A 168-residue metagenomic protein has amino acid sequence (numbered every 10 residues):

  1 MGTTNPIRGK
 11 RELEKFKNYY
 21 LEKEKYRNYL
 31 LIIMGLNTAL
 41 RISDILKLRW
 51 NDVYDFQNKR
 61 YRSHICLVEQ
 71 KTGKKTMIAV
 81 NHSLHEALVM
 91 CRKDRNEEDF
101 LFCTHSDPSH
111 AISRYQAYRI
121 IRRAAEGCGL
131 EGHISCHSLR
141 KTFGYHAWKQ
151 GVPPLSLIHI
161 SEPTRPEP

Functional and structural regions predicted by a protein language model:
M1-E14, K74-N81, E97-E98: DNA breakage-rejoining catalytic core of tyrosine-based enzymes
K10-I42: Basic, Lys/Arg- and aromatic-enriched nucleic-acid-binding interface segment
Y20-E22, R119-L155: Short, basic (Lys/Arg/His-rich) helix/loop patches that form interaction surfaces in the mid-to-C-terminal regions
G35-N58, L155: Short, charged phosphate-coordinating catalytic segments
K47-K75, H82-L84: Conserved tyrosine-mediated DNA breakage-rejoining catalytic core shared by Y-recombinases
Q70-V89, F100-R122: C-terminal catalytic core of Y-nucleophile DNA break-rejoin enzymes
I158-P168: Single conserved hydrophobic/aromatic residue that forms the stacking wall/gate of nucleotide- or nucleobase-binding
